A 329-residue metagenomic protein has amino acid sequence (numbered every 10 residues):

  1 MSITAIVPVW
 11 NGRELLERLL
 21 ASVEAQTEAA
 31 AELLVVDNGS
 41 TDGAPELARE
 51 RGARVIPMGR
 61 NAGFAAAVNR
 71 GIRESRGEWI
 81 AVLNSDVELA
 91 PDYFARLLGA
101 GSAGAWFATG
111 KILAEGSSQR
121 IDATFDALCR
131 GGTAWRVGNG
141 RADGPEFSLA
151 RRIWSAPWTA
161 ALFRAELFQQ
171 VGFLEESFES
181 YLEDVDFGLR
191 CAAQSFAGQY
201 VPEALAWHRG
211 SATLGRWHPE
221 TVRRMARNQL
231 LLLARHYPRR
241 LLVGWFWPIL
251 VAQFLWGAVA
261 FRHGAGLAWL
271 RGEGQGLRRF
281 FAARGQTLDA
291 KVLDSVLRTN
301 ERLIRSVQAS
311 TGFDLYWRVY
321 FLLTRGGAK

Functional and structural regions predicted by a protein language model:
A21-A30: Short, acidic, metal-binding catalytic loop of nucleotide-sugar glycosyltransferases
S22, D37-P45, R60: A conserved acidic beta->alpha catalytic loop
M58-S75, S85: Glycine-rich, basic loop-to-helix element that forms the pyrophosphate-binding segment of sugar-nucleotide handling
I80: Short aromatic/hydrophobic "clamp" motif used to bind/position activated sugar donors
E88-C129, T133: Conserved donor NDP-sugar-binding/catalytic core segment of glycosyltransferases
I121, R130-T133, R141-F163, V185-D186: A recurrent flexible, glycine/aromatic-enriched loop bordering the glycosyltransferase active site that acts as
W154-L205: A short, conserved alpha-helix in the catalytic core of glycosyltransferases
G198-E301: Active-site-adjacent helix/loop segment of glycosyltransferases that harbors family-specific signature motifs
